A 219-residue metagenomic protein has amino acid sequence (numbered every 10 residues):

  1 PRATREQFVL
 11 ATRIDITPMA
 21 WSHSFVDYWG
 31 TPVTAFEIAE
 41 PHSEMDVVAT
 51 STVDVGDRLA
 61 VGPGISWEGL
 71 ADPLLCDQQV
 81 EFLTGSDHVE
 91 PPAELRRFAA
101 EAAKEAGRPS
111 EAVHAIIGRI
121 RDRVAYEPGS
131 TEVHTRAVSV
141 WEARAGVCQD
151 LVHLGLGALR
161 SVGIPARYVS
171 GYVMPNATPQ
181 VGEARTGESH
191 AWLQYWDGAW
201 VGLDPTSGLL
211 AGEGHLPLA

Functional and structural regions predicted by a protein language model:
P1, I14-I16, A49, A99 (+3 more regions): Generic structural hydrophobic/aromatic packing signal, biased to beta-strands
P1-A60, I65-W67: Intrinsically disordered, low-complexity N-terminal segments that are enriched in acidic
E6, T12-I14, H23, D27 (+11 more regions): Flexible, active-site-adjacent loop/turn segments at secondary-structure boundaries
L10, I16-P18, T31, I38-E40 (+8 more regions): Generic structural "secondary-structure junction" signal
P18-S22, L70-D72, L210-P217: Short, surface-exposed linear segments at secondary-structure transitions and domain or protein termini
V53-V55, G62-I65, D72-G146, L154 (+1 more regions): Secondary-structure boundary elements
G118, D150-A219: Hydrophobic/aromatic-rich core segments of domains that either
